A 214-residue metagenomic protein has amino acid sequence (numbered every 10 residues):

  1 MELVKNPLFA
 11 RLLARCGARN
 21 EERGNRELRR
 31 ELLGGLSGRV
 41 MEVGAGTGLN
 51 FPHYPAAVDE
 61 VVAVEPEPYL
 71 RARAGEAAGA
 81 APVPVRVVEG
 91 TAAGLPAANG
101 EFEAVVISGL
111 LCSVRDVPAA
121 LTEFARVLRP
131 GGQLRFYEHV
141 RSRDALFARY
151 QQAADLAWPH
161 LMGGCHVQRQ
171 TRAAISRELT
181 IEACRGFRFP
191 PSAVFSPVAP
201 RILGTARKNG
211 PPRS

Functional and structural regions predicted by a protein language model:
C16-R39, L49-H53: Conserved alpha-helix/loop element of class I SAM-dependent methyltransferases that forms part of the SAM/SAH-binding
M41-G94: Class I SAM-dependent methyltransferase SAM/SAH-binding core
A93-V105: A short acidic, Gly/Pro-enriched loop at the edge of an enzyme's catalytic core that lines a small-molecule cofactor
E103-D116: A short SAM/SAH-binding and catalytic strip from SAM-dependent methyltransferases
P118-P130: A short glycine-rich, Lys/Arg-flanked "PGG" loop and its adjoining helix->strand segment in the class I
G131-H139: Conserved beta-strand signature within the Rossmann-like core of class I S-adenosyl-L-methionine
G163-L179: Short alpha-helix
R185-S214: Core SAM-dependent methyltransferase catalytic element
